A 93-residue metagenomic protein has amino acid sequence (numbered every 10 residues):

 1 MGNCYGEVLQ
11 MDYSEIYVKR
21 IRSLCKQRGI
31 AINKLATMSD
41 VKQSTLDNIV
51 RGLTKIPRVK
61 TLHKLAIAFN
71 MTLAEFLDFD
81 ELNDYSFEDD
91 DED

Functional and structural regions predicted by a protein language model:
M1-Q10, K55, L77-D93: Short, charged recognition helix plus adjacent turn of helix-turn-helix-like nucleic-acid-binding domains
G2-A31: A short, Lys/Arg-rich alpha-helix, primarily the initiator
C25, A36, A66: The alpha-helix within a helix-turn-helix
K34, T45, E75: Residues in the helix-turn-helix
V41-I56: Recognition helix of helix-turn-helix/homeodomain-like DNA-binding domains that insert into the DNA major groove
L53-I67: Short, basic-rich loop-to-helix N-cap that marks the start of a DNA-contacting helix
